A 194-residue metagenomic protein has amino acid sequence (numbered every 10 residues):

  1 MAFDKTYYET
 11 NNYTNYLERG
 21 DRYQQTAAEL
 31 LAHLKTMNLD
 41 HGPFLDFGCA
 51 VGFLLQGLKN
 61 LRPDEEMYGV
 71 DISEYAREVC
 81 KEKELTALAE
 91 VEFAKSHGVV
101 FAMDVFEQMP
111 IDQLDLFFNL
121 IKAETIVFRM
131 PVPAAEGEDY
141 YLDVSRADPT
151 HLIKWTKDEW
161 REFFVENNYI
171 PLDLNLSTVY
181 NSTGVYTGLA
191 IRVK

Functional and structural regions predicted by a protein language model:
M1-H97, D112-N119, T150-I153, K157-E159 (+1 more regions): Conserved N-terminal segment of class I S-adenosyl-L-methionine
F101: A conserved beta-strand element that flanks and buttresses the S-adenosyl-L-methionine
V105: Hydrophobic adenine-recognition pocket in adenosine-nucleotide-binding enzymes
K122-I126: Short glycine-dipeptide loop
F128-L152: Short, glycine-/aromatic-enriched active-site segment of Class I SAM-dependent methyltransferases
F164: Hydrophobic "lid"/C-terminal helical patch of Rossmann-like NAD(P)-dependent dehydrogenase/epimerase domains
I170-L174: Short secondary-structure junctions
